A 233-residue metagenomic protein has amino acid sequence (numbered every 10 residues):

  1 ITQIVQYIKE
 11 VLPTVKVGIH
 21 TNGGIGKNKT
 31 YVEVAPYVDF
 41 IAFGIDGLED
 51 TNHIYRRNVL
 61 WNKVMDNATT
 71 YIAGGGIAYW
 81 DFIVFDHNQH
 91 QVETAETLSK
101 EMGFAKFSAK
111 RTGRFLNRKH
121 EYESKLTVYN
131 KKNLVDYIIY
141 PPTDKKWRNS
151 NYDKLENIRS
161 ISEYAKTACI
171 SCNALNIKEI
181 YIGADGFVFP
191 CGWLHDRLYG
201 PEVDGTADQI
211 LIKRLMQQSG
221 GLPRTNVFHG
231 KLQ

Functional and structural regions predicted by a protein language model:
T2-I8: N-terminal active-site wall of soluble small-molecule enzyme domains
I4, V17-H20: Catalytic phosphate/metal-binding cores of nucleic-acid and nucleotide-processing enzymes, i.e., regions that mediate
V11, V15, V32-I212: Radical SAM enzyme [4Fe-4S]-AdoMet core and its adjacent flexible, acidic and glycine-rich loops/tails across
T21-G26, V84-N88: Short beta->alpha connector loops
N28-T30: Short acidic active-site motifs
M216-Q233: Cysteine/selenocysteine-centered motifs that mediate thiol-based redox chemistry or coordinate metal-sulfur cofactors
